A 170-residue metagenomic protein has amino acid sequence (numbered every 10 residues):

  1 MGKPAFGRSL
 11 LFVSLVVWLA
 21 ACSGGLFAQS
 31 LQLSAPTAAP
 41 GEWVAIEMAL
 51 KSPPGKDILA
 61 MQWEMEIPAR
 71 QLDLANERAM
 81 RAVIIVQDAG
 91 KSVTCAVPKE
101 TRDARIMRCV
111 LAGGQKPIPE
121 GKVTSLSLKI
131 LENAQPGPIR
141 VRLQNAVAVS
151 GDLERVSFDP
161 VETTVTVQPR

Functional and structural regions predicted by a protein language model:
M1-P4, Q168-R170: Generic detector of intrinsically disordered, low-complexity segments in short proteins and peptide precursors
G2-V13: Bacterial N-terminal signal peptides that target proteins for export
L11-G25: Bacterial N-terminal signal peptides
G25-R170: Acidic, low-complexity intrinsically disordered segments
